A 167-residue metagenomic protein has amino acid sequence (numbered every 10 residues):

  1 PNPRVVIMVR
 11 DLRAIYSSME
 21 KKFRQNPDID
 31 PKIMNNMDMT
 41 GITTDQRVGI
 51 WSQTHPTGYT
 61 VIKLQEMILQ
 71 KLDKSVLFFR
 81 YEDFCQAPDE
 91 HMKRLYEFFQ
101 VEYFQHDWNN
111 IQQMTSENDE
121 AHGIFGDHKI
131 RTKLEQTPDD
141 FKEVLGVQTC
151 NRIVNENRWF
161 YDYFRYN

Functional and structural regions predicted by a protein language model:
P1: Active-site periphery "cap/insert" segments of enzyme catalytic domains
R4-I7, L77-F79: Hydrophobic/aromatic beta-strand patches that form the interior of the parallel beta-sheet core in alpha/beta enzyme
R10: Extended cationic-aromatic binding surfaces that line active-site or macromolecule-binding grooves and engage
R13-F98: PAPS-dependent sulfotransferase catalytic domain
F23, P27-I29, W51, E66-Q70 (+2 more regions): PAPS-dependent sulfotransferases, especially Golgi type II membrane carbohydrate sulfotransferases
